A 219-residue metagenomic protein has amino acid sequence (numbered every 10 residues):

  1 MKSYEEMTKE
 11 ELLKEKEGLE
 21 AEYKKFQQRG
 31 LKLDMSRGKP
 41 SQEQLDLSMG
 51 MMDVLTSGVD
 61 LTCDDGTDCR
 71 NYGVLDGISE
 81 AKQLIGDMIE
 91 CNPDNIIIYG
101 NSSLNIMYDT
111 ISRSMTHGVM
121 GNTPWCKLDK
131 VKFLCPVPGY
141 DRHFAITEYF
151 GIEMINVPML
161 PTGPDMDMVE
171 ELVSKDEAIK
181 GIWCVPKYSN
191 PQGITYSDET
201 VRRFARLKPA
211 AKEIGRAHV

Functional and structural regions predicted by a protein language model:
M1-K2, E43-L61, K132, V137 (+1 more regions): Short secondary-structure boundary segments
K2-D76, E80, G86-D87: N-terminal "arm"/small-domain region of PLP-dependent enzymes with the aminotransferase-like
T67-G215: Conserved core of the PLP fold type I
A217-V219: Conserved small/polar residues in nucleotide/adenosyl-binding loops
